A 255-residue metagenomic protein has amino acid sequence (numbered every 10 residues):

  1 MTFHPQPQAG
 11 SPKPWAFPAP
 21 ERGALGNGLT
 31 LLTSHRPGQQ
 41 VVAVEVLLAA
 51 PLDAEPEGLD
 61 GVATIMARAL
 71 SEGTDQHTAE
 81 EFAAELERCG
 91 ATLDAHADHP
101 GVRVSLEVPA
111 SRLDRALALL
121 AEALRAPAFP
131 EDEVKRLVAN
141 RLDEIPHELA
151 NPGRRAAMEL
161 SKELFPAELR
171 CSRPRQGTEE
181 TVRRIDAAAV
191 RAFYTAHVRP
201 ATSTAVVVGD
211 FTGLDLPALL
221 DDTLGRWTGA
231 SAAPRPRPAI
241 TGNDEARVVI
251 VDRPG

Functional and structural regions predicted by a protein language model:
M1-A16, A167, C171-R175, E180 (+1 more regions): An aromatic/glycine/proline-enriched structural segment found at the starts of mature extracellular/organellar domains
M1-F3, E72, A116, E148-P200 (+2 more regions): Scaffold signal of the M16-like zinc-metallopeptidase fold and its non-catalytic homologs
T2-V41: N- or domain-start disorder-to-order transition segments that initiate the globular core
F17-P20, G26, Q39-A43, V62 (+5 more regions): Extracytoplasmic
G28, V46, T64-M66, L86 (+6 more regions): Buried hydrophobic packing residues in well-ordered domains
A43-A110, R173-P174: M16/MPP (pitrilysin/insulinase) zinc-metallopeptidase core fold and M16-derived inactive scaffolds
E72-Q76, L106-N140: M16/insulysin-pitrilysin zinc metalloprotease superfamily fold
A84-E87, P127-P146, T212, A232-E245: Acidic/histidine-enriched alpha-helical segments
